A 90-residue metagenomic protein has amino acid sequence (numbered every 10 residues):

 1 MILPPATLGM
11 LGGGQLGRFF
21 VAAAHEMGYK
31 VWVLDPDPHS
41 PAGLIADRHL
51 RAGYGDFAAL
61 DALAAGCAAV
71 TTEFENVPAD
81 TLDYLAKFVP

Functional and structural regions predicted by a protein language model:
M1-P90: ATP-binding N-terminal substructure of ATP-dependent carboxylate-amine bond-forming enzymes
